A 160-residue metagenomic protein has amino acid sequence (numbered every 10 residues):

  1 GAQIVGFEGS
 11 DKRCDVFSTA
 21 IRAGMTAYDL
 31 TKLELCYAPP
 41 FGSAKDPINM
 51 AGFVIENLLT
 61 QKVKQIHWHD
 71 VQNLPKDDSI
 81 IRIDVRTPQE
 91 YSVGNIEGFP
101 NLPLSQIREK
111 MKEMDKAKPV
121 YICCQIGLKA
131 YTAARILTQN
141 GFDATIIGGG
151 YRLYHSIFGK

Functional and structural regions predicted by a protein language model:
G1-L30: C-terminal catalytic lobe of FAD-dependent flavoproteins
I4, E8, C124, G148: Conserved residues at beta->alpha junctions
Y28-P39, S43-Q72, K76-I80, P88-P119 (+1 more regions): Rhodanese-like catalytic fold shared by cysteine-dependent sulfurtransferases and DSP/PTP-type phosphatases
